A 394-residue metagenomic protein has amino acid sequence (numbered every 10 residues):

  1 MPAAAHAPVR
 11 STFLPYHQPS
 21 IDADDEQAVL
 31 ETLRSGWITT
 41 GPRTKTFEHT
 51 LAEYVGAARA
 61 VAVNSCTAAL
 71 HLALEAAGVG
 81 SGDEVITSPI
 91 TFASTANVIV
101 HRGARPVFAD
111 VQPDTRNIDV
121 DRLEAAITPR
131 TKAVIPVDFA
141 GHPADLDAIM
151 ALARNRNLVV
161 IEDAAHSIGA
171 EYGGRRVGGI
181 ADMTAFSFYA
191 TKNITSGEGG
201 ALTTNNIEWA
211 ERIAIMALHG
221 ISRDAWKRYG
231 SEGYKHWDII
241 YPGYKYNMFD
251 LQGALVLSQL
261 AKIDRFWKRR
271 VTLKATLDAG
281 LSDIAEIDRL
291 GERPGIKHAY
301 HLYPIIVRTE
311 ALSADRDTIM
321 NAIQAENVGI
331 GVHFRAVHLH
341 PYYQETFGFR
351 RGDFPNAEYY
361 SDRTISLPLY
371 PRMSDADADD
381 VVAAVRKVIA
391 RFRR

Functional and structural regions predicted by a protein language model:
M1-I38, P42, D238-I240, P368: N-terminal "arm"/small-domain region of PLP-dependent enzymes with the aminotransferase-like
V29, L51, A69, V85 (+16 more regions): Generic structural signal for small/hydrophobic residues in well-ordered secondary structure, especially within
W37-E84, V98-R102, F108-D110, R175: Phosphate-binding glycine-rich loop
E75-A164, E171: PLP-dependent aminotransferase-like
S167, G173-A181, K235-I240, F334-D380: Active-site-adjacent capping/gating segments
S167-G173, I180-L302, H338-P341: Active-site region of PLP-dependent enzymes
H219-E232, T276-L281, T318-D353, Y359-I365 (+1 more regions): Conserved PLP cofactor-binding pocket of PLP-dependent enzymes
E310-T318, S374-D379: Short, conserved charged micro-motifs
